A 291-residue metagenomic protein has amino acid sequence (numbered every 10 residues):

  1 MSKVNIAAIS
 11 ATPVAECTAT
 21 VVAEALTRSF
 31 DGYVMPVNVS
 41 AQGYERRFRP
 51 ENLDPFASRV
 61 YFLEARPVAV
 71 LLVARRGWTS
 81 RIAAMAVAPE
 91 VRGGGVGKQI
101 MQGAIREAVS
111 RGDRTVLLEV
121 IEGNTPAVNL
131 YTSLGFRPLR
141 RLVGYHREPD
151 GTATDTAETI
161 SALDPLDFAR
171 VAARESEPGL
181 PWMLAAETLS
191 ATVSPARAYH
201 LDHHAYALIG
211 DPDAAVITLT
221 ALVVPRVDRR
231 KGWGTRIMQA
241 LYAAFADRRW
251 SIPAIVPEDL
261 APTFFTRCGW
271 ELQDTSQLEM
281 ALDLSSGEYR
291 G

Functional and structural regions predicted by a protein language model:
A8-E24, T156-A173: A short beta-loop-alpha structural element at the N-terminal edge of CoA-dependent acyl/N-acetyltransferase catalytic
E24-T27, V34-V68, L72, R174-H200: Active-site rim helix/loop that mediates acceptor-substrate recognition in acyltransferases
V60, R66-A74, R81-A86, H200-V223: Conserved beta-strand in the GNAT
M85-R92, T220-R230, V256: A short, internal acetyl-CoA/4′-phosphopantetheine-binding micro-motif in the GNAT/acyltransferase core
V91, G95-G103, D228-A240: Conserved acetyl-CoA pyrophosphate-binding loop and the N-cap/start of the following alpha-helix in GNAT-like
A108-E119, F245-P257: Conserved GNAT acetyl-CoA-binding A-motif
E119-I121, R137-D150, E271-L284: Conserved catalytic-core motifs of GNAT/GCN5-like acyltransferases
Y131, F136, F264-F265, W270: Conserved active-site tyrosine of GNAT-family acetyltransferases
